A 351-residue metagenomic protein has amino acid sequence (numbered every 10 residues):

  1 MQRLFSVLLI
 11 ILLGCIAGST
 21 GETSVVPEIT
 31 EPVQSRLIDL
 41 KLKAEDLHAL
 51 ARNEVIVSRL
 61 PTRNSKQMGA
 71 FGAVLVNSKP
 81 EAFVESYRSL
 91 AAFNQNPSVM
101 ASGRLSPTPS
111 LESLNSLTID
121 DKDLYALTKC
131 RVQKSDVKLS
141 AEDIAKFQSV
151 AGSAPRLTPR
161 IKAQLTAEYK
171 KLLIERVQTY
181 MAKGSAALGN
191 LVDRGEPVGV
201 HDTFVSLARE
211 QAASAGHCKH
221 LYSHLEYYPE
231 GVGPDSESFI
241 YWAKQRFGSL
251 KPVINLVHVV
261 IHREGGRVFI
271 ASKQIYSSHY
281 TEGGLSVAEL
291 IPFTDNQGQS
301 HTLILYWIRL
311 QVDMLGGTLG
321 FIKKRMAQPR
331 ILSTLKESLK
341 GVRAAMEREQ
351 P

Functional and structural regions predicted by a protein language model:
M1-L4: Positively charged n-region of N-terminal signal peptides that target proteins for export
S6-I16: Bacterial N-terminal signal peptides
G18-G21: Cleavable N-terminal signal peptides
S24-A82, A92-P351: Terminal "cap-and-tail" regions of soluble proteins that handle hydrophobic small molecules
E85-S86: Short, well-ordered alpha-helical segments enriched in acidic and aromatic residues
